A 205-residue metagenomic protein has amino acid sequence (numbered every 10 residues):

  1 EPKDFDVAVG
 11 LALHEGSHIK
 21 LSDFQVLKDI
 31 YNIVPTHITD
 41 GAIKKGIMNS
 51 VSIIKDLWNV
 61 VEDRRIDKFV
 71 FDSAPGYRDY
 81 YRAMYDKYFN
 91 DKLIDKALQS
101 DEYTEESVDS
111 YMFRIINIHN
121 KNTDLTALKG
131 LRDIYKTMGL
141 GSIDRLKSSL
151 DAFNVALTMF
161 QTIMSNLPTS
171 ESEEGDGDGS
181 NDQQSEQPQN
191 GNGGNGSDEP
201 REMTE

Functional and structural regions predicted by a protein language model:
E1-E205: Short, functionally important secondary-structure microenvironments
